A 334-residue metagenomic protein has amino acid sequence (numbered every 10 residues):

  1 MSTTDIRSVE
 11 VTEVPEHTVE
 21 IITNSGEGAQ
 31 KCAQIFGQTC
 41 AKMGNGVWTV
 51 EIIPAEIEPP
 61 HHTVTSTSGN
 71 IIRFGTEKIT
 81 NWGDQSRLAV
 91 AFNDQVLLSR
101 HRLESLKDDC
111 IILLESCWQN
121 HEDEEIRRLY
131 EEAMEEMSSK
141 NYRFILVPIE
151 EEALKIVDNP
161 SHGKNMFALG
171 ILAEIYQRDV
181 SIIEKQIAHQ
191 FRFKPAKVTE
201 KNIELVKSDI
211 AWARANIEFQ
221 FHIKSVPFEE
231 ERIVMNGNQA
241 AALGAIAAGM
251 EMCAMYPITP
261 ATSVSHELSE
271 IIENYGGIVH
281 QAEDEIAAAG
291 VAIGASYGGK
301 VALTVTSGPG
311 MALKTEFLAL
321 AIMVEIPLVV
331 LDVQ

Functional and structural regions predicted by a protein language model:
M1-A248, M252-A254: Active-site cofactor/cluster-binding pocket
Q34-G44, L243-G249, V291-V301, E316-P327: Alpha-helix C-terminal capping segments
I52-P59, V301-Q334: Conserved thiamine diphosphate
S66-T67, M137, E270-I271, H280-Q281 (+2 more regions): Flexible glycine/proline-rich, aromatic-decorated loop/lid segments
F92-N93, E115, A282, V305-S307: Short His-Asn-centered micro-motif
R100-E104, E267, V291, E316-F317: A short acidic, amphipathic alpha-helical/loop segment
I111, R143, I278, V301 (+1 more regions): Proline-centered loop/turn at the N-terminus of a beta-strand
V226-I293, Y297-V305, M311: Non-catalytic terminal/interface segments that mediate subunit docking, oligomerization, and allosteric communication
